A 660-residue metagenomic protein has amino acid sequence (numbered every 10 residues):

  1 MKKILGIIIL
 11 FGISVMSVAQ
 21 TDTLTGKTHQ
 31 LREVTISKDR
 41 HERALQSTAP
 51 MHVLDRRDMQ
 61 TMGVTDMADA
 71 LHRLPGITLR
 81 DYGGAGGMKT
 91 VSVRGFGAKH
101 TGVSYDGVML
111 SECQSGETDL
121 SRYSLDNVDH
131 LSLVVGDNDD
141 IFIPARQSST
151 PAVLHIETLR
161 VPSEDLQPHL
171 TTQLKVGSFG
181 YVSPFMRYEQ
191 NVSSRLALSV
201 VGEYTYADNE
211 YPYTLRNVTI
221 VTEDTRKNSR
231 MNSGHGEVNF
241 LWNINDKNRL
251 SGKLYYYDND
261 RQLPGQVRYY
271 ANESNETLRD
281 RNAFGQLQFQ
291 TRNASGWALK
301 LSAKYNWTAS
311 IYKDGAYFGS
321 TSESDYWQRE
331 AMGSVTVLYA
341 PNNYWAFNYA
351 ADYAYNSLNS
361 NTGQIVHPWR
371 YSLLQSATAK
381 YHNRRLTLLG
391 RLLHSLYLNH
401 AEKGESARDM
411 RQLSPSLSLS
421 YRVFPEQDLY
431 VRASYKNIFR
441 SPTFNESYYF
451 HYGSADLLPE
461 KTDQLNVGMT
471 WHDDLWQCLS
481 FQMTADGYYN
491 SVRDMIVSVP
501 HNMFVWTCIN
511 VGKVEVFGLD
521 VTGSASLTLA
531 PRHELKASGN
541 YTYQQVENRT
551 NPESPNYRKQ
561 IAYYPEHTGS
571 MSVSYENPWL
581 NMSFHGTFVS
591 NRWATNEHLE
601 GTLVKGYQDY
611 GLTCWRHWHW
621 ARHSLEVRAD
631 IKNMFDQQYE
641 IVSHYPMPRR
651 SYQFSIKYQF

Functional and structural regions predicted by a protein language model:
Q30-Q60: N-terminal periplasmic "start-of-domain" segments of outer-membrane beta-barrel proteins
A68, H72-M109: Extracytoplasmic beta-strand/coil segments of soluble accessory domains associated with Gram-negative outer-membrane
L125-T171: A beta-strand signature from Gram-negative outer-membrane beta-barrel systems, especially the internal plug domain
E189, V201, L413, S420 (+7 more regions): Conserved C-terminal beta-signal and adjacent last beta-strands/turns of outer-membrane beta-barrel proteins
A207-T214, T222-G234, L241-L299, Y305-E330 (+1 more regions): Flexible loop and strand-edge segments within Gram-negative outer membrane beta-barrel domains
N245, N342-D352, N356-N490: Structural signature of Gram-negative outer-membrane beta-barrels, strongest in the C-terminal barrel of TonB-dependent
G296, K300-D314, V431-S434, P459-F517 (+2 more regions): Membrane-embedded beta-barrel scaffold of Gram-negative outer-membrane proteins
N343, F347-N348, R385-L388, D486-S491 (+1 more regions): Gram-negative outer-membrane beta-barrel transporters
